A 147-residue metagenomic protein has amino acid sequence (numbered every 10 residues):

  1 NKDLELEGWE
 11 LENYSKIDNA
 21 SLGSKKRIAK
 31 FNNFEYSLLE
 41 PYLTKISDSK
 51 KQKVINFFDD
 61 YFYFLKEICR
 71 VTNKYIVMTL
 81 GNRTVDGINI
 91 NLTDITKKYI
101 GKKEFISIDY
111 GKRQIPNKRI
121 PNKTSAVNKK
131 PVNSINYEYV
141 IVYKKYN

Functional and structural regions predicted by a protein language model:
N1-N147: Class I S-adenosyl-L-methionine-dependent methyltransferase catalytic core
